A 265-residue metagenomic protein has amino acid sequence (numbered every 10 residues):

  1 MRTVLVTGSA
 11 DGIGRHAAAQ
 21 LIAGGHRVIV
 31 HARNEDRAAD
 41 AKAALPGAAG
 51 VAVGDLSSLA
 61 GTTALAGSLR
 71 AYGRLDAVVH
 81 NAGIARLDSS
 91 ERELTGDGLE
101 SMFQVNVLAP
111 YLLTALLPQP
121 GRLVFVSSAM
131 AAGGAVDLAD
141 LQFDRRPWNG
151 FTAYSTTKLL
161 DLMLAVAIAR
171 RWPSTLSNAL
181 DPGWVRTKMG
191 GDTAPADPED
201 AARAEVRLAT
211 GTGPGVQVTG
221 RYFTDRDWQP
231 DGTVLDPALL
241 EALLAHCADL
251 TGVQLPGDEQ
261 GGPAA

Functional and structural regions predicted by a protein language model:
M1-I29: Canonical Rossmann dinucleotide-binding motif of NAD(H)/NADP(H)-dependent dehydrogenases/reductases, specifically
G24-D40: Conserved glycine-rich Rossmann-like NAD(P)H-binding loop of the short-chain dehydrogenase/reductase
L45-A60: Rossmann-fold cofactor-recognition segment
P46-A48, S68-H80, R86-R92: A glycine-rich helix->loop->beta "capping" turn within Rossmann-like NAD(P)(H)-dependent oxidoreductase domains
S57-G73: Conserved Rossmann-fold cofactor-binding substructure of NAD(P)-dependent oxidoreductases
G83-L94, L99-E100, R122-S174, D181-A194: Catalytic loop of short-chain dehydrogenase/reductase
A179, A194-A245, D249, V253-P256 (+1 more regions): C-terminal helical subdomain
